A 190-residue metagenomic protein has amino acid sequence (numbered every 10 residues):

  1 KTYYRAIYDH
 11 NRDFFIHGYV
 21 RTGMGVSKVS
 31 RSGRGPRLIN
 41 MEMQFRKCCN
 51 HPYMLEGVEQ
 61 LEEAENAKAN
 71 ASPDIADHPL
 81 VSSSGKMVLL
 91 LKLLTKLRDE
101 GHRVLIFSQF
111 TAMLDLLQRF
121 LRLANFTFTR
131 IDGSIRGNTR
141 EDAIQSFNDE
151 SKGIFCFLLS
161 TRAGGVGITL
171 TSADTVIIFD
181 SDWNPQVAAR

Functional and structural regions predicted by a protein language model:
K1, A6-R12, V20-C156, S160-G164: Conserved Helicase C-terminal RecA-like lobe
F126, S134-G137, T161-R190: Conserved RecA-like helicase motor core of SF1/SF2 enzymes
